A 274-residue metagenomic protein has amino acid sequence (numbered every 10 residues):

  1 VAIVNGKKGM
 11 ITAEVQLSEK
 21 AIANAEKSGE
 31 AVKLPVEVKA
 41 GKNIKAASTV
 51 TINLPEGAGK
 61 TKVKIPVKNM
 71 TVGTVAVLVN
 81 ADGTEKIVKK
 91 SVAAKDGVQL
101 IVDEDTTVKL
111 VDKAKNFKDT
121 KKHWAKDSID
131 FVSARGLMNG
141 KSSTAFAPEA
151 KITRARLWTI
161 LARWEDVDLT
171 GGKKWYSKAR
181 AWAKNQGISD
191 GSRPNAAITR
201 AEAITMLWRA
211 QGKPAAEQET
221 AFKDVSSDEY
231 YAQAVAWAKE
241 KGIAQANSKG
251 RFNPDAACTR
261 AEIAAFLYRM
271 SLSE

Functional and structural regions predicted by a protein language model:
V1-I87, I101-T106: Long, contiguous ectodomains of secretory-pathway proteins
V79, V92-A94, K239: Generic beta-strand structural signal
A81, E240, S248: Short, ordered coil/turn segments that flank beta-strands lining enzyme active or ligand-binding pockets
K86-S91, I101-D127, A134, N139-A201 (+3 more regions): Feature responds to low-complexity, polar/acidic, surface-exposed segments characteristic of secreted/exported proteins
D96-V98: Short strand-edge motifs at loop-to-beta-strand transitions and within beta-strands of extracellular beta-rich domains
C258, E262: Acidic helix/loop microenvironments that form the catalytic cleft of cell-wall polysaccharide enzymes
